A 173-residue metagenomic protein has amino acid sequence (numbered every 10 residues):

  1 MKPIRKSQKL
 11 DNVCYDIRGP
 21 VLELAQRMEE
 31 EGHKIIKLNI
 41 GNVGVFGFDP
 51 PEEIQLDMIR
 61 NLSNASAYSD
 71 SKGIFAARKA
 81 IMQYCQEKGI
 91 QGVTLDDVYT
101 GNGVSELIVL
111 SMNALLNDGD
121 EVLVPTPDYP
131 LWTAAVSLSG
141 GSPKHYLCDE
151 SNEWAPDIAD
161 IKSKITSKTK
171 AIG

Functional and structural regions predicted by a protein language model:
M1-D11: Generic N-terminal amphipathic, Lys/Arg-enriched alpha-helix
D11-G103, L110: N-terminal small-domain helix-loop-helix segment of the aminotransferase-like
L24, S111, D160-K164: CheY-like receiver
G92-V98, D118-E121, S167-K168: Short acidic capping loops at alpha-helix termini that bridge into adjacent secondary structure
A114-V136: Conserved PLP-anchoring active-site segment centered on the Schiff-base-forming lysine
L138-K144: A short helix-loop-beta submotif of the ANL/AMP-binding
K144, D149-G173: Active-site phosphate-binding strand-loop segment of PLP-dependent enzymes
